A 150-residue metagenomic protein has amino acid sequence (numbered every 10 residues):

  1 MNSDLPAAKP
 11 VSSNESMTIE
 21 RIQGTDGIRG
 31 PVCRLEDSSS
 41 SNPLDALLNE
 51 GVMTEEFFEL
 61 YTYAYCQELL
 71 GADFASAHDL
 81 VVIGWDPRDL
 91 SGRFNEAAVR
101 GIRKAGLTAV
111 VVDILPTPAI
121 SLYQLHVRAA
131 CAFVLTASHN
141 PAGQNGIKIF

Functional and structural regions predicted by a protein language model:
M1-A98, K104-A105: An N-terminal, well-structured beta->alpha segment
L70-F150: Ferredoxin-reductase
